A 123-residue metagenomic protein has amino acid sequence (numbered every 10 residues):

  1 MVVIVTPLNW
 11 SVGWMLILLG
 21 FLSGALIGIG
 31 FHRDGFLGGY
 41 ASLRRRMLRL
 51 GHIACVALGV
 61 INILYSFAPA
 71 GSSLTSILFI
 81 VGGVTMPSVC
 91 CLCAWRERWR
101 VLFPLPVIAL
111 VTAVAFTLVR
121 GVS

Functional and structural regions predicted by a protein language model:
V2-H52, V56-S123: Polytopic transmembrane helical bundles with strong interfacial aromatic enrichment
